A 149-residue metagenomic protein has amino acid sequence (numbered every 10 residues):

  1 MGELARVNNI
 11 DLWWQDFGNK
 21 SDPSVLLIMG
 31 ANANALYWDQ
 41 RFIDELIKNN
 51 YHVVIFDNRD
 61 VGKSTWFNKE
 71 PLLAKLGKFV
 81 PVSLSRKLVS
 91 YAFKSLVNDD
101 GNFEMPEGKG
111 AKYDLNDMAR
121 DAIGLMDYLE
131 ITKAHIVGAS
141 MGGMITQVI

Functional and structural regions predicted by a protein language model:
M1-L12: N-terminal cap/lid segment of alpha/beta-hydrolase-fold proteins
V7, N19-D22, E130-K133: Active-site acidic short loop of glycosyltransferases
I10-E104: Conserved HGGG/HGGXW glycine-rich cap/lid loop of the alpha/beta-hydrolase fold
S83-M105, K109-A134: Conserved acidic catalytic loop of the alpha/beta-hydrolase fold
G138, G142, T146: Gly/Ala-rich beta-loop-alpha elbow adjacent to hydrolase catalytic centers
